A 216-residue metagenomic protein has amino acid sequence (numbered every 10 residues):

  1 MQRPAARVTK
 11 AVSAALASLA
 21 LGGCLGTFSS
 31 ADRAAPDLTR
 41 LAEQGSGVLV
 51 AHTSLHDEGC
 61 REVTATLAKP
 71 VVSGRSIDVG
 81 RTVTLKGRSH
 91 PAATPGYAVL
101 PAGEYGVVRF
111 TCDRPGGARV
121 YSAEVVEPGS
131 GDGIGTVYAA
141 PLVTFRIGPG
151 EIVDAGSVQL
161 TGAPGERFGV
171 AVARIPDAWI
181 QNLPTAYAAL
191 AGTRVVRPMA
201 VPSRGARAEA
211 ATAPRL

Functional and structural regions predicted by a protein language model:
M1-C24: Sec-dependent bacterial lipoprotein signal peptides
A14-A15, P95-G96, G169, D177: Alpha-helical interaction segments
L25-T82, C112-L216: Primarily secretory-pathway and cell-envelope proteins
V72-G103: Tryptophan-paired
A102-F110: A short tyrosine-centered beta-strand micro-motif
